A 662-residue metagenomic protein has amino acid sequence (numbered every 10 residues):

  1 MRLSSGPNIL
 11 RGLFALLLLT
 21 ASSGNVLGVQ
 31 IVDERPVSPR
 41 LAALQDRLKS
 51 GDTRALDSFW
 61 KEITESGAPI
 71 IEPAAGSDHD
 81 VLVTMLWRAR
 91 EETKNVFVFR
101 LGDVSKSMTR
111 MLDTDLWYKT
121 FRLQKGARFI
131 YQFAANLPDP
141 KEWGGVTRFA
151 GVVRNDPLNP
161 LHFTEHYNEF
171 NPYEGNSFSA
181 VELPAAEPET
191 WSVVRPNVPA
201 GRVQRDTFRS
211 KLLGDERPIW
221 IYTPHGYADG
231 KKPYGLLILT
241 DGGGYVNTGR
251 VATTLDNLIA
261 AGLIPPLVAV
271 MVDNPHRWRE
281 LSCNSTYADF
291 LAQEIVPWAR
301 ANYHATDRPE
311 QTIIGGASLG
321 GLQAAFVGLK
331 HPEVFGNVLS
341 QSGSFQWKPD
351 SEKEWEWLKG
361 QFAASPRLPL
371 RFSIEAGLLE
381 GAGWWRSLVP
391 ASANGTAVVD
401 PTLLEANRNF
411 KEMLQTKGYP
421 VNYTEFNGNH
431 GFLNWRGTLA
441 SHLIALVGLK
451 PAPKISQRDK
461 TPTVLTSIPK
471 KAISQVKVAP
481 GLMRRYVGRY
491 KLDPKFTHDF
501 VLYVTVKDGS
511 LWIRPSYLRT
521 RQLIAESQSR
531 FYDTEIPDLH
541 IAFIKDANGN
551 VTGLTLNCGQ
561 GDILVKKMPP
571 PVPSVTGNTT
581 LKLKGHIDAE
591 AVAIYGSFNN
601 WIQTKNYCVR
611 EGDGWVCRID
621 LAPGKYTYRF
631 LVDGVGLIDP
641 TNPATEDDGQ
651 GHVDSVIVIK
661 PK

Functional and structural regions predicted by a protein language model:
V29-D80, E91, V104-K106, L112-W117 (+2 more regions): A domain-start/cap signature at the N-terminus of enzymes
A75-G126, N136-A186, K211, S574-K625 (+1 more regions): Aromatic-rich carbohydrate-binding modules that target alpha-glucans
K106-R110, K460-G577, Y607: Peripheral terminal and inter-domain segments
P199-G201, T207-D215, L237-H304: Cap/lid segment of the alpha/beta-hydrolase catalytic domain
W220-T223, K231-G242: Short beta-strand element of the alpha/beta-hydrolase
R250, A301, R308-R367: Primarily recognizes the serine-hydrolase "nucleophile elbow" in alpha/beta-hydrolase and SGNH/GDSL folds
W347-K417, N422: The feature captures the conserved acid-bearing segment of alpha/beta-hydrolase catalytic domains
G381-S387, P401-I473: C-terminal catalytic histidine-bearing segment of alpha/beta-hydrolase fold enzymes
